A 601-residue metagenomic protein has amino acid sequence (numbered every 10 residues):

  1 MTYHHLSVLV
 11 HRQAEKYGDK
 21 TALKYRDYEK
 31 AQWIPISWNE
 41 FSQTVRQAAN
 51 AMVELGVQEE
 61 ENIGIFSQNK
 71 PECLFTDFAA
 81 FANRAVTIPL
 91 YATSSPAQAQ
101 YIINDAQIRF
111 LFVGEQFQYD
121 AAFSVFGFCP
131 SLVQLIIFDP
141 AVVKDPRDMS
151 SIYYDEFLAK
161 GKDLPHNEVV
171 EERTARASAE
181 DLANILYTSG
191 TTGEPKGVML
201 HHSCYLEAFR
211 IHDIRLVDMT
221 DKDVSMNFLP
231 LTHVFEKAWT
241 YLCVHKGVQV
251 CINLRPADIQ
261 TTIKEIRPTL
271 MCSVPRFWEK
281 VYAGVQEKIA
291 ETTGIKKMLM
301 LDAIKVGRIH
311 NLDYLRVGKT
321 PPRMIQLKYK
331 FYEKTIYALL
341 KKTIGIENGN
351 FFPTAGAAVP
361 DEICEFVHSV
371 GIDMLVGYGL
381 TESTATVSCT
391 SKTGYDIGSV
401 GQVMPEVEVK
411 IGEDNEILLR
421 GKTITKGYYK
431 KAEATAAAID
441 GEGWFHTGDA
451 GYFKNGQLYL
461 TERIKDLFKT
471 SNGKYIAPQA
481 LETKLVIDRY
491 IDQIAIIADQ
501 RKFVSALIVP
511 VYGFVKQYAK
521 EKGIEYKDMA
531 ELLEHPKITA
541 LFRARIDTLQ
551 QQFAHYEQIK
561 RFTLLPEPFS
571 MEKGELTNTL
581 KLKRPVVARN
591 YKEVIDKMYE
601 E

Functional and structural regions predicted by a protein language model:
L9-V10, A82-K160, L541, D547: Structural core segment of the AMP-binding/adenylate-forming
G18-T21, I137, K162-Y187, E194 (+1 more regions): Conserved pre-ATP/AMP-binding loop-to-beta segment of ANL
L23-F78, S95-Q100, Y153-L158, K162 (+1 more regions): Conserved AMP-binding/adenylate-forming core of the ANL superfamily
D27-K30, F117-S178, V285-L339: ANL superfamily adenylate-forming
P35-N39, A175-R176, A183-F209: Conserved AMP-binding A3 loop
S42-Q47, A179, V198-D218, A338: Conserved structural elements of the adenylate-forming
L206-V224, L231-Y337, N348: Conserved AMP-binding/adenylation subdomain of ANL enzymes
V403-T470: Conserved ATP-binding/catalytic segment of the ANL
